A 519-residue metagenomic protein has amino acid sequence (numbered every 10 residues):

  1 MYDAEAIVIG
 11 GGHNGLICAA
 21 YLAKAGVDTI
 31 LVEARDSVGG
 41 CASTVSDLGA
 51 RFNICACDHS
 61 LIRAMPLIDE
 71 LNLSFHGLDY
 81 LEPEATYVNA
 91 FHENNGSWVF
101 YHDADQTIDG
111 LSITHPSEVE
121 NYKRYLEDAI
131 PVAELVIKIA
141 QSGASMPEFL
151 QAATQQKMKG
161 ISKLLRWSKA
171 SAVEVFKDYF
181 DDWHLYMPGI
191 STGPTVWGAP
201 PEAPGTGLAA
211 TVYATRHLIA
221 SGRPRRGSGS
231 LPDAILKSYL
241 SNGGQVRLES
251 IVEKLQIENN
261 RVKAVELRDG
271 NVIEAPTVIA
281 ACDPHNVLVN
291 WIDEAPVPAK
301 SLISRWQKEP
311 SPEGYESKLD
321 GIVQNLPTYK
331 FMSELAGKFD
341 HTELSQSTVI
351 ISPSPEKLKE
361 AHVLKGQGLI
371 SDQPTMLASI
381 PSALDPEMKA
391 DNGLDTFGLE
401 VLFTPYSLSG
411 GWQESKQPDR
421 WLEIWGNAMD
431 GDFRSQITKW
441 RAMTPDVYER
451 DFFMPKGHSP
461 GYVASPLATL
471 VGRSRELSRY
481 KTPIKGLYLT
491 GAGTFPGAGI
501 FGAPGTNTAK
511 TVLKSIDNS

Functional and structural regions predicted by a protein language model:
Y2-K138: N-terminal glycine-rich phosphate/pyrophosphate-binding loop and immediately adjacent elements
A56, A492-L513: A conserved FAD-binding loop/helix module that cradles the flavin
I130-N242, P455-A468: Active-site/ligand-binding neighborhood in enzyme catalytic cores
D182, Y186-W197, A214, I370-P381 (+1 more regions): A glycine-rich dinucleotide-binding beta-alpha-beta segment and adjacent secondary-structure elements that constitute
Y239-V252: A conserved beta-strand/loop element that lines the FAD pocket in flavoprotein oxidoreductases
E253-A390: Mid-domain catalytic core of redox enzymes that form a hydrophobic substrate pocket/lid adjacent to a catalytic redox
I257, S515-S519: Active-site-proximal substrate-binding core of FAD-dependent oxidoreductases
P327, V363-S371, W412-R450: Flavin-binding catalytic cores
